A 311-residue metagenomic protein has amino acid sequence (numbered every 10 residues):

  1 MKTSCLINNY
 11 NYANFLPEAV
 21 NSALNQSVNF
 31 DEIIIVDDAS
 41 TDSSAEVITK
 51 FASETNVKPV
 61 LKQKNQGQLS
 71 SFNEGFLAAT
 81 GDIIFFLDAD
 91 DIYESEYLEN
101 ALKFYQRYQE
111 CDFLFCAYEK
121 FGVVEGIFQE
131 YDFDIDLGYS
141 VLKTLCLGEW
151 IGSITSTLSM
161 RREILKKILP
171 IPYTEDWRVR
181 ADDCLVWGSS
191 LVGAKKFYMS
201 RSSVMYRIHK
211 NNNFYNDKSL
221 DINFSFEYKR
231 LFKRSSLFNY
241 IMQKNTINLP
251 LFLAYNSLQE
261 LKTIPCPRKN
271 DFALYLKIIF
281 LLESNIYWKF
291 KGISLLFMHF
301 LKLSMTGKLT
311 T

Functional and structural regions predicted by a protein language model:
N11-N25: Short, well-formed alpha-helical segments that are part of the catalytic scaffolds of diverse glycosyltransferases
D37-E46, K64, D88: A conserved acidic beta->alpha catalytic loop
S43, D91-F104: Acidic donor-binding/catalytic loop of UDP-sugar-dependent glycosyltransferases, especially processive GT2
K62-A79: Glycine-rich, basic loop-to-helix element that forms the pyrophosphate-binding segment of sugar-nucleotide handling
Q68-S71, L98-K167, Y173: Flexible acidic/His/Gly-enriched loops in nucleotide-sugar-dependent glycosyltransferase catalytic domains
I84: Short aromatic/hydrophobic "clamp" motif used to bind/position activated sugar donors
S140-S219: Conserved nucleotide-sugar donor-binding catalytic segment
L253-T311: Membrane-interface aromatic/basic loop that binds lipid-linked glycans or pyrophosphate carriers, typified by
